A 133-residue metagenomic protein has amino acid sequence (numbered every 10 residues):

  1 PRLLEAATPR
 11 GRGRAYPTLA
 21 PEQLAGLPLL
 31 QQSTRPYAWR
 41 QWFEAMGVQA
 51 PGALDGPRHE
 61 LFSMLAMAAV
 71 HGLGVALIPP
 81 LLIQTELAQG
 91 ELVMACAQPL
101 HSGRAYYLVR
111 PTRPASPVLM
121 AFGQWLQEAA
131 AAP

Functional and structural regions predicted by a protein language model:
P1-L73, I78, L82-G103, A129-P133: C-terminal regulatory
Q98-P133: A late-sequence structural motif
